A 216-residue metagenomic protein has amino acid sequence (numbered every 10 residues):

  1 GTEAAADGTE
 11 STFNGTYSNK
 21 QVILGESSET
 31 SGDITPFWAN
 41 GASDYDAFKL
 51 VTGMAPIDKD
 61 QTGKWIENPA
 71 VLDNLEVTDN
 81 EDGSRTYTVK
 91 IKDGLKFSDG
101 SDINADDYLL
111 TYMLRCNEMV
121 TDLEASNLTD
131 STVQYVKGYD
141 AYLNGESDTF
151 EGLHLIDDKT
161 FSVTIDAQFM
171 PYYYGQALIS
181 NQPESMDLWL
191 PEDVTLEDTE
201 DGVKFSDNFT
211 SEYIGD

Functional and structural regions predicted by a protein language model:
G1-K20, E76-E81: Short, low-complexity disordered leader/linker segments with a strong preference for bacterial N-terminal type II
V22, W65, R85-Y87, F161 (+1 more regions): Hydrophobic residues embedded in beta-strands of well-ordered beta-sheets
I23-D82: N-terminal lobe/hinge region of extracytoplasmic solute-binding protein
E29-G32, G94-K96, R115, Q168-P171: Solvent-exposed loop/turn segments at secondary-structure junctions within structured extracellular/periplasmic domains
Q61, I179-D216: Gly/Pro-rich hinge or "lid" segments in bacterial periplasmic/extracellular proteins
D73-S131, I156, S162: Aromatic- and charge-enriched surface segment that lines or borders ligand/interaction sites
V89, D148-L153, D157, F161-M170 (+1 more regions): Long, well-ordered early-domain segments
D99-D102, P171-Q176: Solvent-exposed, non-transmembrane alpha-helical starts
